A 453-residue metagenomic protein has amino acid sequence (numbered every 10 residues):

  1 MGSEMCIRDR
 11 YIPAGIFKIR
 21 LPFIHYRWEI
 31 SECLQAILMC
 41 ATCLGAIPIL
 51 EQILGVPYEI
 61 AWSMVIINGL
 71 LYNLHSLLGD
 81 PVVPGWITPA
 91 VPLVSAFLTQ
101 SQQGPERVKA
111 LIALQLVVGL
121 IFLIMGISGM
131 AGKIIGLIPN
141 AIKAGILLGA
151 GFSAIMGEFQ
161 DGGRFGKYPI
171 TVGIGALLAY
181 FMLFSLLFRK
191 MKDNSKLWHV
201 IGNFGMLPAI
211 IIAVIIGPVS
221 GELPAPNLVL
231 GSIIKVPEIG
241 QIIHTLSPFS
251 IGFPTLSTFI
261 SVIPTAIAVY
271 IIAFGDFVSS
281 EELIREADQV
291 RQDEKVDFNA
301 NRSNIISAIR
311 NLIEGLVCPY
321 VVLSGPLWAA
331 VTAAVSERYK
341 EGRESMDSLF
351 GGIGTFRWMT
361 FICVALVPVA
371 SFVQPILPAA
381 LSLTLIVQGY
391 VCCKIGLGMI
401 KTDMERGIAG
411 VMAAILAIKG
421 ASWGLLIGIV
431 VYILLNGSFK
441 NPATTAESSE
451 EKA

Functional and structural regions predicted by a protein language model:
M1-I7: Short, small-residue-biased leader/transition segments that mark boundaries at the very start of proteins
R8-Y58, N194-W198, G202-F298, S448-A453: Helix-loop-helix hairpins and the membrane-proximal interhelical loops of multi-pass alpha-helical transport proteins
G15-W28, Q35-I47, L78-L147, V290-G389: Helix-loop-helix junctions within the multi-pass membrane cores of secondary transporters/permeases
P48-L54, Y72, S76, G410-I418: Generic transmembrane alpha-helix motif of multi-pass integral membrane proteins
P48-W62, L98-A110, F159-G163, F259: Helix-coil boundary and interhelical linker segments in multi-pass alpha-helical membrane proteins
Y58-I66, I142-A144, L256-I260, K295-I305 (+1 more regions): Membrane-interfacial loop-to-helix junctions in multi-pass transporters
R107-P224, F350-A453: Membrane-embedded alpha-helical modules
M130-I138, I155-G162, S232-L256, I309-L312: Hydrophobic alpha-helical segments of integral membrane proteins, encompassing both true transmembrane helices
